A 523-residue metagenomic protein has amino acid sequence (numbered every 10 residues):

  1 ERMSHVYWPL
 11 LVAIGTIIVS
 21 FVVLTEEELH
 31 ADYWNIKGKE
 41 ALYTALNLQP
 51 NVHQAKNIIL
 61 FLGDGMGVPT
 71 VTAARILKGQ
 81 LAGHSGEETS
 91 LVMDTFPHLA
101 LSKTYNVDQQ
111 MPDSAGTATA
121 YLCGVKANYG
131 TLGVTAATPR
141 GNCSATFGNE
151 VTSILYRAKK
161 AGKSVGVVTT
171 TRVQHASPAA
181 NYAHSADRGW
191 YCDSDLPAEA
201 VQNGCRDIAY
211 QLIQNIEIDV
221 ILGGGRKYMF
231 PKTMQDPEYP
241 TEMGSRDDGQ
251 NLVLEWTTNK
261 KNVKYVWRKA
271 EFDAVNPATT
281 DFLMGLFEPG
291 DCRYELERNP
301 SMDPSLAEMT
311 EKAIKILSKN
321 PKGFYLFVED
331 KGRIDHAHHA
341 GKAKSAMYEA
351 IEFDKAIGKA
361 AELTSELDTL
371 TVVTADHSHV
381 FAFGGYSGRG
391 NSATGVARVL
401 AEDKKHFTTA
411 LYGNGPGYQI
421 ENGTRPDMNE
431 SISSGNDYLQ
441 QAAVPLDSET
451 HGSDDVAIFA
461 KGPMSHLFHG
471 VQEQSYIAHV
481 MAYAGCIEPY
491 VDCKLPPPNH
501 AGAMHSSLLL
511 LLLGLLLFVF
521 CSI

Functional and structural regions predicted by a protein language model:
E1-R2: Short, Lys/Arg-enriched N-terminal segments with co-localized hydrophobic residues within the first ~10-30 amino acids
H5-V12, L508-L511: Sec-dependent signal peptide recognition, specifically the positively charged N-region followed immediately by
A13-A31, L517-I523: N-terminal signal peptide
E26-E40, N51-N57, M66-T72, I76-T119 (+3 more regions): A post-motif C-terminal structural segment
L60-F61, V167, V373: Structural beta-sheet core signal
G133-G148: His/Cys-centered metal/cofactor-coordination and adjacent catalytic loops
D492-L510: C-terminal GPI-anchoring signal of eukaryotic secretory precursors
